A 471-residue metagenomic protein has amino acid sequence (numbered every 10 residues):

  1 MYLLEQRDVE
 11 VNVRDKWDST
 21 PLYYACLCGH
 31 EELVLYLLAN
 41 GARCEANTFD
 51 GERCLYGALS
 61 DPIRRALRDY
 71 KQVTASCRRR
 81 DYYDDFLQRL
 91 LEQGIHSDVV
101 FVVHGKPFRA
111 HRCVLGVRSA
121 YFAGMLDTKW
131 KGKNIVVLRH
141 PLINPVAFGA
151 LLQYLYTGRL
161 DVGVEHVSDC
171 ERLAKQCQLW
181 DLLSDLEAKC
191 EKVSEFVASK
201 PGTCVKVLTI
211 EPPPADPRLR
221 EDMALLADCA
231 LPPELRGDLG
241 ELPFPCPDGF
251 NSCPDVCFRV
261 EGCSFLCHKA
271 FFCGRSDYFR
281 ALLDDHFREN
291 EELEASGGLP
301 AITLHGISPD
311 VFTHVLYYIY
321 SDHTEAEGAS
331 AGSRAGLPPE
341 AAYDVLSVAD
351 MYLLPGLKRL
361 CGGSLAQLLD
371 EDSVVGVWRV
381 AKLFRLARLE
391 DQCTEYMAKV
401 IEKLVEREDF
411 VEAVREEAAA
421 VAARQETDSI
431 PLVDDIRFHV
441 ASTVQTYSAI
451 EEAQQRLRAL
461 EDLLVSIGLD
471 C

Functional and structural regions predicted by a protein language model:
Y2-V9, L35-R43, Y70-K71: Ankyrin repeat domain, specifically the short helix-to-loop turn at the C-terminus of the second helix of each repeat
L22, C54-L55, L346: Conserved hydrophobic residue in the first alpha-helix
Y24-H30, G57-S60, V380: Ankyrin repeat A-helix N-terminal signature
R64-A110, L155-E165, A188, K192-K269 (+2 more regions): N-terminal BTB/POZ boundary and linker segment
V102, K106-R109, V114-W180, C257-L266 (+1 more regions): Canonical BTB/POZ domain core
G158-L219, T324-E412: Post-BTB helical module
